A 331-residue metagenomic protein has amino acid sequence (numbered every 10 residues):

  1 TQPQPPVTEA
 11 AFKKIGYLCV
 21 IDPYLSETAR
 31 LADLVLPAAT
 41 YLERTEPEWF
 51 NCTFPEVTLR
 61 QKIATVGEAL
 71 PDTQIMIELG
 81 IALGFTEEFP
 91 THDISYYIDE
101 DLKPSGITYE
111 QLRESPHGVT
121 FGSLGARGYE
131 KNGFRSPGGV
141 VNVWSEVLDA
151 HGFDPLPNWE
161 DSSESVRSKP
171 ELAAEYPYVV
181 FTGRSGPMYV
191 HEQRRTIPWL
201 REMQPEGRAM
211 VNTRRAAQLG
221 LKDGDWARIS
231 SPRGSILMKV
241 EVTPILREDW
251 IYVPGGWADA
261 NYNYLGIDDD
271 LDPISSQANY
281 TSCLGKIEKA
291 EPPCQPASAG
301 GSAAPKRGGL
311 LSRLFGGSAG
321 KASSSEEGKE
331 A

Functional and structural regions predicted by a protein language model:
T1-P3, S26-R30, E43-E46, T86 (+9 more regions): Flexible loop/turn segments at secondary-structure boundaries
T1-R30, L34: Glycine-rich phosphate-binding loop of nucleotide-binding enzymes
P6-F12, L34-V35, K169-E171, R195-W199 (+2 more regions): Short, solvent-exposed amphipathic alpha-helical segments in soluble enzyme and RNA/protein-processing domains
G16-L18, L34-V35, P177-V179, R208 (+2 more regions): Beta-sheet entry/capping signal
Y24-Q61: Flexible glycine/proline-rich, aromatic-decorated loop/lid segments
I63-E68, D72-P116, T196-M210, R214-A331: Long, contiguous, secondary-structure-rich segments that constitute the structural scaffold of globular domains
S95-P198: Long, low-complexity segments enriched in small/aliphatic residues
